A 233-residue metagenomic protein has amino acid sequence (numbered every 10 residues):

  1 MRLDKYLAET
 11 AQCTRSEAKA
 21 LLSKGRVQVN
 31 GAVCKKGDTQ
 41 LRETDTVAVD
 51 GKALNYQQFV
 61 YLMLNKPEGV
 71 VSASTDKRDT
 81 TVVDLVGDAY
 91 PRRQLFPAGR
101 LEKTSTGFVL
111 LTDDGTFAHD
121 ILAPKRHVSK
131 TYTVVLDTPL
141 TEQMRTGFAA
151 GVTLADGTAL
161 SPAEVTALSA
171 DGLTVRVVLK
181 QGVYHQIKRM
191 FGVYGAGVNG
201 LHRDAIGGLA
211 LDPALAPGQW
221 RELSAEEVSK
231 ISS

Functional and structural regions predicted by a protein language model:
M1-S233: Basic, flexible Lys/Arg- and Gly-enriched helix-loop patches that mediate nucleic-acid binding at interfaces with rRNA
